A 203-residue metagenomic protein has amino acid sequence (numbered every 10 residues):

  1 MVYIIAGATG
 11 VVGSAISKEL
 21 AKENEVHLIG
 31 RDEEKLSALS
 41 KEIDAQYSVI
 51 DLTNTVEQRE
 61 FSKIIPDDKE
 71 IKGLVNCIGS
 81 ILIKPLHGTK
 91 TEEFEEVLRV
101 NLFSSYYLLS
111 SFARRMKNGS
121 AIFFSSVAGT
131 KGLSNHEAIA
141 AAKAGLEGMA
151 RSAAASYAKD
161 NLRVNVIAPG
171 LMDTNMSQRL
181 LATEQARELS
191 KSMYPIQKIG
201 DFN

Functional and structural regions predicted by a protein language model:
T9: Conserved glycine-rich cofactor-binding loop
P85-L86, E93-L98, S190: Substrate-binding pocket helix/loop in short-chain dehydrogenase/reductase
T89, G132-A140, S152: Active-site loop-to-helix junction immediately N-terminal to the catalytic Tyr of the SDR YXXXK motif in Rossmann-fold
L109, A142, A150: Active-site helix of classical SDR
R114, A155-K159: Alpha-helical segment proximal to the catalytic Tyr-Lys
S126: Residue(s) in the substrate-gating loop at a strand-loop-helix junction that position the organic substrate next
Y194-N203: A conserved structural motif in NAD(P)-dependent oxidoreductases
